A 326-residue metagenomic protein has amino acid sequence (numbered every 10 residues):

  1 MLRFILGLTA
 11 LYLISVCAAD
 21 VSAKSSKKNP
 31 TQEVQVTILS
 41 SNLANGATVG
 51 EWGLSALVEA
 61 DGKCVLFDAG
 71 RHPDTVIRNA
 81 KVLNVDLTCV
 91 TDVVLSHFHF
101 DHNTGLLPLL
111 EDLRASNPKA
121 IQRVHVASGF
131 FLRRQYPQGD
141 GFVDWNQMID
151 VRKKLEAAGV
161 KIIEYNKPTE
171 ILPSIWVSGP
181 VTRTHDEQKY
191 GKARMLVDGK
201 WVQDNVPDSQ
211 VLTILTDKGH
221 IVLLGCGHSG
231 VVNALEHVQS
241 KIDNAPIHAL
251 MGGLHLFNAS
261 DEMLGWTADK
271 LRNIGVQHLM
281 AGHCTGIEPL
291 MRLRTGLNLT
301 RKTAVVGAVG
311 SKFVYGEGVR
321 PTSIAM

Functional and structural regions predicted by a protein language model:
I5-V16: Bacterial N-terminal signal peptides
A18-A23: Boundary at the C-terminal end of the N-terminal hydrophobic targeting segment
Q35-L83, N205, S209-L224: Conserved beta-strand hairpin/beta-sheet module of binuclear metal-dependent hydrolase folds, prominently
T48-V49, K63-D92, L107-P108, R114-S116 (+4 more regions): Pre-active-site segment of Zn-dependent metallo-hydrolases
A80, L290-M291, R301-M326: Binuclear metal-dependent phosphoesterase catalytic core
T88-K167, G179-K189, D269-Q277: Active-site HxH/HxHxD metal-binding segment of metal-dependent hydrolases
D92, H99-P108, R123, K200-G310: Cap/insert and terminal regions of metallo-dependent hydrolase folds
W145, E170-D217: Active-site-proximal loop/helix segment associated with metal-binding centers of metalloenzymes
